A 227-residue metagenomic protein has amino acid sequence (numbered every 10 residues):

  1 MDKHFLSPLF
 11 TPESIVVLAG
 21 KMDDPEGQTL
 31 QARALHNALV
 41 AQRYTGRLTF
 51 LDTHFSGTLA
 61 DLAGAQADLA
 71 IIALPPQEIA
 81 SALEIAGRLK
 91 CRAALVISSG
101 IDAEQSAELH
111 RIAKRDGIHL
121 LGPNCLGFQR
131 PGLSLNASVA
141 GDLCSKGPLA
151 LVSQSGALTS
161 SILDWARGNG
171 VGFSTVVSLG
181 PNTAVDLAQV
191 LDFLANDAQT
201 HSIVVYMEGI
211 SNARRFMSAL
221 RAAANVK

Functional and structural regions predicted by a protein language model:
M1-K227: Catalytic-core regions of core metabolic enzymes, especially those transforming organic acids/acyl-group intermediates
